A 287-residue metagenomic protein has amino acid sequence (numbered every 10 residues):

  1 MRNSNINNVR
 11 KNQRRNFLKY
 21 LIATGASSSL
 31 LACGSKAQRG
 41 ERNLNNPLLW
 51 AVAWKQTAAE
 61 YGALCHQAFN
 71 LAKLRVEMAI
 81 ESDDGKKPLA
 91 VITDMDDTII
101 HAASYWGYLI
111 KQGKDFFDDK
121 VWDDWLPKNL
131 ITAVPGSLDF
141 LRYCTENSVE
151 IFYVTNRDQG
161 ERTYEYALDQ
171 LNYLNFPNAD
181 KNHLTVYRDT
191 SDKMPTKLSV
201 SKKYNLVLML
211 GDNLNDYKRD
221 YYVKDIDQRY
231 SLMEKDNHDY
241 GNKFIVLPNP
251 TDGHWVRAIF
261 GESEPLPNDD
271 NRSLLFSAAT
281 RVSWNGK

Functional and structural regions predicted by a protein language model:
M1-N16, Y20-L30: N-terminal secretory signal peptides
Q13, K86-K87, K203, Y240: Residue-level preference for short coil/turn positions at secondary-structure junctions
R39-T190, G286-K287: Alpha-helical substrate-recognition element adjacent to the catalytic core
D158-K287: C-terminal cap/substrate-recognition subdomain and adjoining C-terminal extension of metal-dependent phosphatase-like
